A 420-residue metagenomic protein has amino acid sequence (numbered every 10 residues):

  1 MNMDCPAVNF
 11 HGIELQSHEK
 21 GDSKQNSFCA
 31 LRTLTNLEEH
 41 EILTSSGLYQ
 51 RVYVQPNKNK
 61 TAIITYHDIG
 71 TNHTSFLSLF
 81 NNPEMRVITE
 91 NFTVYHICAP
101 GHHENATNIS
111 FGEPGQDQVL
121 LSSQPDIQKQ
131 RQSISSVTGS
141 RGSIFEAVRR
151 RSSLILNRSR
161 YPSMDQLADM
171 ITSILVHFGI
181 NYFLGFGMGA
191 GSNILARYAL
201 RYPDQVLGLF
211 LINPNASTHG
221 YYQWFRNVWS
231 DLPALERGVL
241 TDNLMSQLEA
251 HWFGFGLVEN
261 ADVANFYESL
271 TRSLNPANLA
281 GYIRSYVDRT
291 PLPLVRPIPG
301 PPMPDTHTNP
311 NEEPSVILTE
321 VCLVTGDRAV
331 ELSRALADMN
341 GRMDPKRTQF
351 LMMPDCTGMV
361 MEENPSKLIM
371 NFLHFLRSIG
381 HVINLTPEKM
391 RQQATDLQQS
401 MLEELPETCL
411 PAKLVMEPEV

Functional and structural regions predicted by a protein language model:
M1-C29, G70-S75, P387-V420: N-terminal targeting or regulatory segments adjacent to alpha/beta-hydrolase or S9 domains
D22-R51: N-terminal cap/lid segment of alpha/beta-hydrolase-fold proteins
T44-S123, Q130-S153, L376: Conserved HGGG/HGGXW glycine-rich cap/lid loop of the alpha/beta-hydrolase fold
I171, F178-G189: Alpha/beta-hydrolase fold nucleophile elbow
G191-S192, I369: Catalytic nucleophile loop
N193-V239: Flexible "cap/lid" loop of the alpha/beta hydrolase fold
L274-M352, M359-M361, A412-K413, E417-E419: Conserved serine/cysteine hydrolase catalytic core
R347-V420: Catalytic active-site module of serine/aspartate enzymes centered on a nucleophile-bearing elbow/loop
